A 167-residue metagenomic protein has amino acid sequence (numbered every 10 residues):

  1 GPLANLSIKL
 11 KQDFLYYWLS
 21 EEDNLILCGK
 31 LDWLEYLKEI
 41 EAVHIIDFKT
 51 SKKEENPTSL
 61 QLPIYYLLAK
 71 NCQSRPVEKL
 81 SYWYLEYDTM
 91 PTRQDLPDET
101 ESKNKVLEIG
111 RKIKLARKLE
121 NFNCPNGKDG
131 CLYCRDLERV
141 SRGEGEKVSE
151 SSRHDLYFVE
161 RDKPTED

Functional and structural regions predicted by a protein language model:
G1-D167: RecB-family 4Fe-4S metal-dependent nuclease core
